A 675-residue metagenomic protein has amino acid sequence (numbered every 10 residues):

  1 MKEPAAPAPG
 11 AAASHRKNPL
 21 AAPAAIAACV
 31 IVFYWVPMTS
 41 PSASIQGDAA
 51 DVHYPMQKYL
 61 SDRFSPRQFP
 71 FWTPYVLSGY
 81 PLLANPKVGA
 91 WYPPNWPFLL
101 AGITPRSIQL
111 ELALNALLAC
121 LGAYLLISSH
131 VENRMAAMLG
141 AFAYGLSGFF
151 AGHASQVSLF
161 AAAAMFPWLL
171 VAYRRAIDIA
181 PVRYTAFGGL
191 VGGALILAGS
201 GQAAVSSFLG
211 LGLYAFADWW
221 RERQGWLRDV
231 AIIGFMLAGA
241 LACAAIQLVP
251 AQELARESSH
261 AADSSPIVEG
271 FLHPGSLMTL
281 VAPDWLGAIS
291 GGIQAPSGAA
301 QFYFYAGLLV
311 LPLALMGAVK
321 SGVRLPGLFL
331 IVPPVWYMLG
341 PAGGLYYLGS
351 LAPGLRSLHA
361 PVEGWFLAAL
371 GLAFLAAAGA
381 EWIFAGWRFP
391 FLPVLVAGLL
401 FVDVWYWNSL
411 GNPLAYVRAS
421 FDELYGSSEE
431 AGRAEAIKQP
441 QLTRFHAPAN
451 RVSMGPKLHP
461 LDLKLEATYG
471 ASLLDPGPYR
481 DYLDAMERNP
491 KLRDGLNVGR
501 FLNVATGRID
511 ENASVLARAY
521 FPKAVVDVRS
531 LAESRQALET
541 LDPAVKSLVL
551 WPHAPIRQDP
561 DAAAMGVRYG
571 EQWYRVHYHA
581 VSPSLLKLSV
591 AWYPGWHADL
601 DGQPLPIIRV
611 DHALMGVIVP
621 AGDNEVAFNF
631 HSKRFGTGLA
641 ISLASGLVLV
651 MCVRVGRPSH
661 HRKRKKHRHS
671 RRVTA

Functional and structural regions predicted by a protein language model:
K2-Y578, P583-A591, R668-S670, A675: Conserved luminal/periplasmic juxtamembrane motif of membrane-embedded glycan-processing enzymes
S14, H53-M56, V545-K666: Active-site-proximal, structured, solvent-exposed surfaces of multi-pass membrane proteins that position macromolecular
